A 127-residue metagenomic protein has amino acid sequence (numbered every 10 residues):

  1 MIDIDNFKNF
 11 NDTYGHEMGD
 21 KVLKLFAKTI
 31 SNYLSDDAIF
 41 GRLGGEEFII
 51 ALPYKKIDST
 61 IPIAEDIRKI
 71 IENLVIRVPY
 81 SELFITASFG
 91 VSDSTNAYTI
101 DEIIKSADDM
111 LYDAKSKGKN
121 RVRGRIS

Functional and structural regions predicted by a protein language model:
I2, F48, A87-V91: A structural signal for short, well-ordered beta-strand segments
D5-S35, G41-G45, I49-I50, I57-E65 (+2 more regions): Conserved long alpha-helical elements within nucleotide-processing catalytic cores of c-di-GMP signaling and class III
D12, A51-K55, E72, S94-T95: Residue-level recognition of strand-loop junctions within catalytic nucleotide-signaling folds
A38-I39, I76: Glycine-rich ATP-lid/hinge loop adjacent to the conserved G-boxes
E46, I85-A87, N120: Change "...and in nucleic-acid phosphodiester-cleaving endonucleases..." to "...and in nucleic-acid processing enzymes
I57, I61-E65, P79, D93-I126: Catalytic-core segments of nucleotide cyclases and related cyclic-nucleotide turnover enzymes
I71-A87, K115: Catalytic core regions of nucleotide second-messenger enzymes
